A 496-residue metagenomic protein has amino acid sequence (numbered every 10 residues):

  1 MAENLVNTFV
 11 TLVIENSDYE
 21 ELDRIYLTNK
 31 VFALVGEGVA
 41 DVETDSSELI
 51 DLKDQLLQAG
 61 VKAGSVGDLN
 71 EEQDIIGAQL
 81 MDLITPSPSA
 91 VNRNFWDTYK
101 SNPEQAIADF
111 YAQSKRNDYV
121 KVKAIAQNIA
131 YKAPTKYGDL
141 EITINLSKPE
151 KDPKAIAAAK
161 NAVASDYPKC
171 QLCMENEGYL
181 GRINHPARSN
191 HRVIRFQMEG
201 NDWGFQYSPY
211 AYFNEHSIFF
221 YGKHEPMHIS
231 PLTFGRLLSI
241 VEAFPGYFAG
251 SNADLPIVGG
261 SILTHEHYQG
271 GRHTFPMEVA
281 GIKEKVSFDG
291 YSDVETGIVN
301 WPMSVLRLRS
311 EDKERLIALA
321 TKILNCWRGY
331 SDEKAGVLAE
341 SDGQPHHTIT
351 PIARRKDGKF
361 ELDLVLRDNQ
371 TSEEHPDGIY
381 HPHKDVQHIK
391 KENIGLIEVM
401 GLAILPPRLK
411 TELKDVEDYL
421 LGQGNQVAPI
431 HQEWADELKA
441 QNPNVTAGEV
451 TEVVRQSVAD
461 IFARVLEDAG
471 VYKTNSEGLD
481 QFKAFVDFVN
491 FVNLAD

Functional and structural regions predicted by a protein language model:
M1-M227, N300-P302, L316-A320, C326-L402 (+1 more regions): Active-site microenvironments that recognize anionic phosphate/pyrophosphate groups
N190-I194, G222-A249: Helical scaffold of the NTase/Pol beta-like nucleotidyltransferase catalytic core
L232, V241-T264, G270-L324, R328-S331: Catalytic or ion-translocation cores adjacent to nucleophile or general acid/base/metal-coordination motifs in diverse
